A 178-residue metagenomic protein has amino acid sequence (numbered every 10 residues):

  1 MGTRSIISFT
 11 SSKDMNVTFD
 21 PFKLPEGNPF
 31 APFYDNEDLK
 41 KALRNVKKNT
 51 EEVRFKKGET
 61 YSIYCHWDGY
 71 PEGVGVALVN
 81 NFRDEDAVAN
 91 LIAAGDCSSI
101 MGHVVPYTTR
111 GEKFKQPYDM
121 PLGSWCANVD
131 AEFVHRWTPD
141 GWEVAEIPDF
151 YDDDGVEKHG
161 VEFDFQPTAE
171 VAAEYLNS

Functional and structural regions predicted by a protein language model:
M1, K13, D68-P71: Short loop/turn segments at secondary-structure transitions that flank enzyme active sites
M1-R4, R44-V46: A short catalytic or substrate-binding loop motif that flags glycine-/basic-rich loops and adjacent residues that bind
R4-F9, N49-V53: Short beta-strand scaffold segments in enzyme catalytic cores
I7-L24: Short regulatory "switch" loops immediately downstream of catalytic or recognition motifs within protein catalytic
T10-M15, R54-G58, W137-G141: Short acidic-glycine loop/turn motifs at beta-strand connectors
D20-P29, D35-K40, V46, Y61-E72: Short, solvent-exposed aromatic-acidic interface loops
G58-D86: Extracellular beta-rich globular recognition domains, centered on the fibrinogen C-terminal
N80-S178: Low-complexity intrinsically disordered segments
